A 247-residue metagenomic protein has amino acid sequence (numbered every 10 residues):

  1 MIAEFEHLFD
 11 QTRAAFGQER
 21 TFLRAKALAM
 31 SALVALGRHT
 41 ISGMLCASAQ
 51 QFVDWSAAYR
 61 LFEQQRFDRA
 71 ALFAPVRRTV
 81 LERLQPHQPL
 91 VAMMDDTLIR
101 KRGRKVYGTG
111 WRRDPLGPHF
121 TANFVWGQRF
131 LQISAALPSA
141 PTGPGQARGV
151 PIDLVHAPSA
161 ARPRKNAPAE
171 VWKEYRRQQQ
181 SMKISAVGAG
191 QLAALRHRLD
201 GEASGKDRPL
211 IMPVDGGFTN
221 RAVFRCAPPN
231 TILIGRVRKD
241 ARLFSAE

Functional and structural regions predicted by a protein language model:
M1-E247: Conserved, well-structured functional cores that handle cations and Mg-NTP chemistry
